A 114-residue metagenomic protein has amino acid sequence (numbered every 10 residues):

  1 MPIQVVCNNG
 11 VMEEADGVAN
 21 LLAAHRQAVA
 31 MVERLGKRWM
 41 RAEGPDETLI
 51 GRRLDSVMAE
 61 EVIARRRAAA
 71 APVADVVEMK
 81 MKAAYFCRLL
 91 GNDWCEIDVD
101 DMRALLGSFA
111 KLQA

Functional and structural regions predicted by a protein language model:
M1-A114: Sequence/structural signature of long amphipathic alpha-helices that form protein-protein interaction faces
